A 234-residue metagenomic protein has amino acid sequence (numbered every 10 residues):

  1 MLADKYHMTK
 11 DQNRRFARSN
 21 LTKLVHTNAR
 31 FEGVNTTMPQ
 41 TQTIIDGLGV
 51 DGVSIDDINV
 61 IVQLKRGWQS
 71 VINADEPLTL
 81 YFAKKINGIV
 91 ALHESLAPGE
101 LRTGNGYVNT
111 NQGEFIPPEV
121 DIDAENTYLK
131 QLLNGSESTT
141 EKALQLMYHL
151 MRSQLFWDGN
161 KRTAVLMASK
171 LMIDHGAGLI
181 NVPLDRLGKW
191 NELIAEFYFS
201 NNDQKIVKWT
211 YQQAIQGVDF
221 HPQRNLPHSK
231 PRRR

Functional and structural regions predicted by a protein language model:
M1-R234: FIC/Doc superfamily catalytic core
